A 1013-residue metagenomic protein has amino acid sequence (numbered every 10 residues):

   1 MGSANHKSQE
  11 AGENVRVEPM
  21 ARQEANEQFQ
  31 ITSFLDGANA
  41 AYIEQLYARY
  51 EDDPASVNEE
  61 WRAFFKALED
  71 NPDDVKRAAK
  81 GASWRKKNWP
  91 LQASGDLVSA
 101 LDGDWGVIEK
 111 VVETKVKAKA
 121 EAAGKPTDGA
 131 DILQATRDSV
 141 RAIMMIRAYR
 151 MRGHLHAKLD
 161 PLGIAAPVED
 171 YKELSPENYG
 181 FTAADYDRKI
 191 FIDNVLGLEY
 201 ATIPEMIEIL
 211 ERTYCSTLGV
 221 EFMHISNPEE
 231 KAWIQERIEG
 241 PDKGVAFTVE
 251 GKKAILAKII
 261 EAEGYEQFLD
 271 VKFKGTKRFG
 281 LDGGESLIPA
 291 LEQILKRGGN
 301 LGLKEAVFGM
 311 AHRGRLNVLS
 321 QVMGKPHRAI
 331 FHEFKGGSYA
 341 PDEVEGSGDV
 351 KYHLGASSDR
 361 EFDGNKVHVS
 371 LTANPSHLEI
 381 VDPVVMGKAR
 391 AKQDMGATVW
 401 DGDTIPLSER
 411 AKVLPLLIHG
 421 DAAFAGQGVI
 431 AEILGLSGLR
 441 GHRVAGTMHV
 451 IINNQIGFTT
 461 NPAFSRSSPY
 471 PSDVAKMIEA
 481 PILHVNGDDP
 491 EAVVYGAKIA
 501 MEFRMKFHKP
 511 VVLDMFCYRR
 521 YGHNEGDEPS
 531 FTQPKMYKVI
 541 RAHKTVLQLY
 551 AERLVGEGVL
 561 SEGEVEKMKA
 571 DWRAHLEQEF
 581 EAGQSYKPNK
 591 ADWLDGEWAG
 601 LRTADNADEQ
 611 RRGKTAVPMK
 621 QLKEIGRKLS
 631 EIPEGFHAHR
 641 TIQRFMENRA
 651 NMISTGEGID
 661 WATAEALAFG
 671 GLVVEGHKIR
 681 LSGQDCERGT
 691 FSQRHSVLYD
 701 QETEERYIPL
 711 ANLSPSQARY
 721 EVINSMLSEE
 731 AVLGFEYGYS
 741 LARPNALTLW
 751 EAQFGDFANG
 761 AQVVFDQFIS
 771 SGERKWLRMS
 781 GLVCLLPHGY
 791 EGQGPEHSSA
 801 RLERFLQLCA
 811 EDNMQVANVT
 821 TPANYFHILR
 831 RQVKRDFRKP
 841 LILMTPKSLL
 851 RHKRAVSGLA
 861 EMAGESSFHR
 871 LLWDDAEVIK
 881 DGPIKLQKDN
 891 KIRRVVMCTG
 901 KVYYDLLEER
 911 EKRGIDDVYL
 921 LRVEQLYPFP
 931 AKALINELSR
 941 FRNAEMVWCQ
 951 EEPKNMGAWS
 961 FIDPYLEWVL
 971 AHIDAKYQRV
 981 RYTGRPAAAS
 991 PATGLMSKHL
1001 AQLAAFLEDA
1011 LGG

Functional and structural regions predicted by a protein language model:
E27-L68, V75: Subset of Sec-pathway N-terminal targeting signals
F34-G37, L133, R278-E285, H368-E379 (+17 more regions): Alpha-helix capping and helix-loop boundary segments enriched in small/acidic/polar residues
L68-L287, L303: Extended, charge-enriched "interface" segments that sit outside catalytic cores
V140-R147, H154-I190, E205, E263 (+4 more regions): Flexible, glycine-rich loop/tail regions that form catalytic "lids" or insertion modules at the edges of active sites
K243-Y265, G336-T398, S408, P709 (+1 more regions): Active-site cores of enzymes that catalyze phosphoryl transfer or operate on phosphate-rich substrates
G264, F268-R328, R644, R649-A650 (+2 more regions): Active-site pocket-lining segments that scaffold enzyme catalytic pockets across diverse folds
K304-L483, F691-R743: Cofactor-binding active-site loop characterized by glycine-rich and histidine/acidic residues
G457-S468, K476-V512, F516-G522, S530: Conserved phosphate-handling catalytic cores of large alpha/beta enzymes
